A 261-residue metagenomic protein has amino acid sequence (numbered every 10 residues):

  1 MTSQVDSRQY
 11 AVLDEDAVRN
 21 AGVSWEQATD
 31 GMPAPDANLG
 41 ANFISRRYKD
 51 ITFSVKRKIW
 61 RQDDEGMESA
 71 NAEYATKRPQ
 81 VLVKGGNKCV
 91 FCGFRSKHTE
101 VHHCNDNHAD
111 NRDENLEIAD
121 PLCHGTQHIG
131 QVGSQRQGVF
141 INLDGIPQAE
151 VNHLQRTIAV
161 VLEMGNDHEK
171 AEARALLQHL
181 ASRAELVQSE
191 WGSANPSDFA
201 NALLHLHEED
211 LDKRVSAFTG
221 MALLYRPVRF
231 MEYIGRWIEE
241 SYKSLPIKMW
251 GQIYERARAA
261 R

Functional and structural regions predicted by a protein language model:
M1-M67, T126-R261: Extended charged
A70-L82, K88-A119, Q127-V139: Histidine-centered nuclease catalytic patch
C123: Short, contiguous alpha-helical
